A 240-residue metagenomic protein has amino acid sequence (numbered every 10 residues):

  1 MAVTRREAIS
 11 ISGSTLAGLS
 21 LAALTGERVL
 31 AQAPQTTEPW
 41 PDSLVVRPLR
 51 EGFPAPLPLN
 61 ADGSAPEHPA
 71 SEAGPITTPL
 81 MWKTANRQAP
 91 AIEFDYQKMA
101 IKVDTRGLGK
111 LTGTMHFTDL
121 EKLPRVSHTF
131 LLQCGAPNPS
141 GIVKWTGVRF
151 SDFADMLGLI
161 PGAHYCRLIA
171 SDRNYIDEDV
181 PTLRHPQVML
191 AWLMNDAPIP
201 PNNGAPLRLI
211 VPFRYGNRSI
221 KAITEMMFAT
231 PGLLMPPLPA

Functional and structural regions predicted by a protein language model:
M1-L19: N-terminal secretory signal peptides and thylakoid transit peptides that target proteins across membranes
A2, L21-D152, M156, P212 (+1 more regions): Near-N-terminal "mature-domain entry" segment
S127, H185, N202-G204, K221: Short, solvent-exposed loop/turn segments at the edges of secondary structure
I160-I169: Surface-exposed patches in mature extracellular/periplasmic domains of secreted proteins
N174-I176: Conserved nucleotide-cofactor-binding alpha/beta core module
R184-P198: Acidic, His- and aromatic-enriched active-site or binding-groove loops in soluble protein domains that engage sugars
N195-R218, E225-M227: Active-site and NAD+-binding cores of ADP-ribose-processing enzymes
